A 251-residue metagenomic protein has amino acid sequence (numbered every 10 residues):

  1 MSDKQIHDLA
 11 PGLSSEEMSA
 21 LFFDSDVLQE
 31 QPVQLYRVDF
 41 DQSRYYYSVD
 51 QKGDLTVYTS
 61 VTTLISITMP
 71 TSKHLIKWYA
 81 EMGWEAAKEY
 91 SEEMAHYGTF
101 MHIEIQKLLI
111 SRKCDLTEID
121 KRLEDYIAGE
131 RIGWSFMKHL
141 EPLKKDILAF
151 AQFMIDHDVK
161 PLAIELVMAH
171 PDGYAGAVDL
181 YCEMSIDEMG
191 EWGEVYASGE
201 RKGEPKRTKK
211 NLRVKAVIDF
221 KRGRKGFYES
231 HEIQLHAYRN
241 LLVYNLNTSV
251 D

Functional and structural regions predicted by a protein language model:
S2-I147, H157, P161-P171: Nuclease catalytic cores
Y90, S135, K221-F227: Short histidine-centered catalytic/ligand-binding loop motif
A95, R224-E232: Active-site metal-coordination segments of metallo-dependent hydrolases
H102, G176-E188, G193, G203-R224 (+1 more regions): Conserved catalytic cores of phosphodiester-cleaving nucleases, focusing on short active-site segments
R112-Y126, S185-R201, N247-S249: Internal, charge-rich low-complexity segments
K145-A177, Y181-E204: A contiguous catalytic/ligand-binding core that recognizes phosphate-bearing ligands
E229-D251: Metal-dependent nuclease catalytic cores in nucleic-acid-processing enzymes, especially RNase H-like/related
